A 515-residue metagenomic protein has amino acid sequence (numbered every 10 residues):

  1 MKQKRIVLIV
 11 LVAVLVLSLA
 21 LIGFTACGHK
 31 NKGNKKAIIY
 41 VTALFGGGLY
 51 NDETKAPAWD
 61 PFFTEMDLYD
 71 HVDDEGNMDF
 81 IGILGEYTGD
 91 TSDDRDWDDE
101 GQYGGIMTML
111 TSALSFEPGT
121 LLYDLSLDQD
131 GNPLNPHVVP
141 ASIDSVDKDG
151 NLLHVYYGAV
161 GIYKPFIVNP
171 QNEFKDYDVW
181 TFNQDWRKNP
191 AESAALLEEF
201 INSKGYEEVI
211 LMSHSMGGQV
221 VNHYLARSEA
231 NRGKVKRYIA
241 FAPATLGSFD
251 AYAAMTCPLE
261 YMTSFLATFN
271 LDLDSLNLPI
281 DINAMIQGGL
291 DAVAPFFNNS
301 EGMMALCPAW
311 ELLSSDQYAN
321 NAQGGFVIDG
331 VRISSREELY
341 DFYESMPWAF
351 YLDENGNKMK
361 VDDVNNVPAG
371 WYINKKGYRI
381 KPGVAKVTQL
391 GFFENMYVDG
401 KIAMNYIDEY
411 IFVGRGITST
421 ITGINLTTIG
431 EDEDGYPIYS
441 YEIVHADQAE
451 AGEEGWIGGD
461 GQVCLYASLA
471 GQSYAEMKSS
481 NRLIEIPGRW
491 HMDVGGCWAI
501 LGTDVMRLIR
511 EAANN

Functional and structural regions predicted by a protein language model:
M1-A37: Gram-positive cell-envelope targeting signals
Q3-R5, N299, N321, N366: N-terminal cationic leader/targeting segments used for protein routing and processing
L19, A230-N231, I402-M404: Structural motif
L19-A20, L49, S248, T422: Short acidic, gly/pro-rich beta-turn/loop elements at beta-sheet edges and active-site/ligand-binding grooves
H29-M212, M216-L271, I438-S440, G455-N515: N-terminal non-catalytic accessory region
G105-N172, Y318-T388, A403: Long, low-complexity, polar/charged, intrinsically disordered or flexibly structured peripheral segments
A244, S248-L352: Extended catalytic-interface subdomain
R336-N515: C-terminal subdomain of alpha/beta-hydrolase-fold enzymes, centered on the catalytic histidine and its supporting
